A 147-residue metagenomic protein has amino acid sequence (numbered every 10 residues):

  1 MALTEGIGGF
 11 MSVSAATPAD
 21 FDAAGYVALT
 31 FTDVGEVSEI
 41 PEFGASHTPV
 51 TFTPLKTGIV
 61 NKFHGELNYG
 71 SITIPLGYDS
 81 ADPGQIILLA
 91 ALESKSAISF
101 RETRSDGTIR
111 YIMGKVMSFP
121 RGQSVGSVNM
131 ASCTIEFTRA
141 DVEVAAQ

Functional and structural regions predicted by a protein language model:
M1-L3, Q85-S94: Short linear motifs in intrinsically disordered
M1-P75, M117-V128, R139: Solvent-exposed edge beta-strands and adjacent loop segments that serve as assembly or binding interfaces
I7, G70, S96, I112 (+1 more regions): Residues that flank catalytic or metal-binding motifs in active/ligand-binding sites
M11-V13, F100, I135: Hydrophobic beta-strand residues in large extracellular and virion-surface proteins
S71-L88: Charged, amphipathic alpha-helical segments
Q85-I87, E143-Q147: Short, charged, solvent-exposed linker or helix-capping segments at domain edges/interfaces that act as flexible hinges
A91, S96-S105: Residue microenvironments linked to proteolytic maturation and disulfide-stabilized extracellular modules
E102-A145: Short beta-strand and beta-hairpin "edge-sheet" elements
